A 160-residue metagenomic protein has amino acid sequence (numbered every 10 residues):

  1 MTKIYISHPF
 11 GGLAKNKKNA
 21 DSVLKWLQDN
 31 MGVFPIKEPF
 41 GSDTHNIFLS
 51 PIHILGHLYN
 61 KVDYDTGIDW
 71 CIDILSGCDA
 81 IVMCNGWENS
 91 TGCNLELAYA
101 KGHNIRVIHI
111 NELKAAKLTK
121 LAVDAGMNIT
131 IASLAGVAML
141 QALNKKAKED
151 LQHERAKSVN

Functional and structural regions predicted by a protein language model:
M1-N160: Conserved catalytic or regulatory cores that recognize and/or transform ribose-phosphate-containing ligands
